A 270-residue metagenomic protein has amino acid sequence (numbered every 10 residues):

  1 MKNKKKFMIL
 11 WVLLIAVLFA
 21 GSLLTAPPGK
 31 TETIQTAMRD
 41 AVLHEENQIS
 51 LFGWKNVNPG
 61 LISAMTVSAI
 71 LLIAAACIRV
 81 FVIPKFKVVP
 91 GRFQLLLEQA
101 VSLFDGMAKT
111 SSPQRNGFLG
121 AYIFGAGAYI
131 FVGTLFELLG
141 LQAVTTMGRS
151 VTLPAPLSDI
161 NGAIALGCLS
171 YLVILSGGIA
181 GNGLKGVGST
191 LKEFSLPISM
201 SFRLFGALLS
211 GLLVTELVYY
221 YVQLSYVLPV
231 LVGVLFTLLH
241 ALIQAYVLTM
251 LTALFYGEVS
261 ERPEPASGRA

Functional and structural regions predicted by a protein language model:
M1-A270: Selective transmembrane helix interface/packing segments
